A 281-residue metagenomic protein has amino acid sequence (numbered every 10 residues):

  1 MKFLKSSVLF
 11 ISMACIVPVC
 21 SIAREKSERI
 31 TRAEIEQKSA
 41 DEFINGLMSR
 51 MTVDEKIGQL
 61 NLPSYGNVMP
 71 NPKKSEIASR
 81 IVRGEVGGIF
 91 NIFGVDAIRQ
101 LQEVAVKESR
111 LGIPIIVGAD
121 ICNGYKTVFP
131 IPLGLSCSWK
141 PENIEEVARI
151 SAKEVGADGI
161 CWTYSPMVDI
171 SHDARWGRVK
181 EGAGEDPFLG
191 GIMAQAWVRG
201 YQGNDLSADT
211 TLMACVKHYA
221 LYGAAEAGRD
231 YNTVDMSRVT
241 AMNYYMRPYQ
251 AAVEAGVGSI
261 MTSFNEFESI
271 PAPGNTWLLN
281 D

Functional and structural regions predicted by a protein language model:
M1-E28: Bacterial Sec-dependent N-terminal signal peptides
V19-D281: Glycoside hydrolase catalytic-domain context in secreted enzymes
